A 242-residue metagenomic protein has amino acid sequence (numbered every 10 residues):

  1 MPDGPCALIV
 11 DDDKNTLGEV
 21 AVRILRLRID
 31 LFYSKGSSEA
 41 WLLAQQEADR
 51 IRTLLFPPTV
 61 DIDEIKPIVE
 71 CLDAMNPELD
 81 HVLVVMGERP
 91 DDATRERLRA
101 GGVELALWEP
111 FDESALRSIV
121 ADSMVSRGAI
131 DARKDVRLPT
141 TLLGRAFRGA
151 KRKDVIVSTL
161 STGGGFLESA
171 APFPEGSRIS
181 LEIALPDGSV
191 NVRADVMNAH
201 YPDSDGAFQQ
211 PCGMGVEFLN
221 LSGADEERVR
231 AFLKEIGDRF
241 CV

Functional and structural regions predicted by a protein language model:
M1-Y33, P90-S158, K234-V242: N-terminal helix initiation/capping motif
L17, S37-W41, R50-H81, E88-D91: Conserved phosphotransfer microenvironments
I29-E47: A short, well-structured beta->alpha microelement
P139-I183, C212-E217: Short strand-loop-strand
V155-I156, V192-A199: Short beta-strand-centered aromatic/proline hotspots
T162, A199-D205: Short, conserved beta-turn/loop elements at beta-strand boundaries and strand-helix junctions
A184-G188: Hydrophobic alpha-helix/coiled-coil detector that fires on Leu/Ile/Phe-packed helical surfaces
S204-V242: C-terminal output/interaction extensions
